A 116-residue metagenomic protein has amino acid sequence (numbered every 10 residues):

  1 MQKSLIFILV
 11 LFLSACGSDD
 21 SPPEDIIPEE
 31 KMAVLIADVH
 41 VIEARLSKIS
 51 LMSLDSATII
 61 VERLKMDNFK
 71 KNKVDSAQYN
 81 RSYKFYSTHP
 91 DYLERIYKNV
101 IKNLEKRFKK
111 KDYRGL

Functional and structural regions predicted by a protein language model:
Q2-I8: Sec-dependent signal peptide recognition, specifically the positively charged N-region followed immediately by
F12-A15: C-terminal motif of bacterial Sec signal peptides marking the signal peptidase cleavage site
G17-E30: Bacterial Sec signal peptide processing site at the extreme N-terminus
I27, K48-S53: A ubiquitous short alpha-helical element
A33: Hydrophobic/aromatic beta-strand elements that line small-molecule binding cavities or substrate pockets in beta-rich
I36: Conserved active-site segments centered on acidic
V39-E43: N-terminal alpha-helical signal peptides/signal-anchor transmembrane segments
L51-L116: Compact alpha-helical subdomains of small soluble proteins
